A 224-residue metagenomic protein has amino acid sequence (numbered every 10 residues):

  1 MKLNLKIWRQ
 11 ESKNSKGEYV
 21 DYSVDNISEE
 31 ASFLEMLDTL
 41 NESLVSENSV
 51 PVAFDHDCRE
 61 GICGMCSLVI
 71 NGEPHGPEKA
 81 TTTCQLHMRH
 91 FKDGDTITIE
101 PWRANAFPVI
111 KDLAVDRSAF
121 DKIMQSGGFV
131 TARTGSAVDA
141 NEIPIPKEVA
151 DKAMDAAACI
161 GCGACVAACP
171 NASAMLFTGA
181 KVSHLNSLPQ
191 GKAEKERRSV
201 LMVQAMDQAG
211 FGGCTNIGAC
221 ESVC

Functional and structural regions predicted by a protein language model:
M1-S23: Eukaryote-biased recognition of intrinsically disordered, low-complexity regulatory segments
E18-Y22, T82, I97: Short beta-strand segments
V20-S32: Short, contiguous acidic and Ser/Thr-rich linear segments
A31-V50, I97-V223: Ferredoxin-type iron-sulfur electron-transfer modules in oxidoreductases and energy-metabolism complexes
S49-V50, M65, V69: Long, hydrophobic/aromatic-enriched structural stretches that serve as scaffold segments
A53-M65: Short, structured protein-protein interaction patches enriched in aromatics and acidic/basic residues, typified by
I70-F91, I99: Glycine-rich phosphate/adenylate-binding loop and adjacent beta-alpha elements of nucleotide- or dinucleotide-binding
